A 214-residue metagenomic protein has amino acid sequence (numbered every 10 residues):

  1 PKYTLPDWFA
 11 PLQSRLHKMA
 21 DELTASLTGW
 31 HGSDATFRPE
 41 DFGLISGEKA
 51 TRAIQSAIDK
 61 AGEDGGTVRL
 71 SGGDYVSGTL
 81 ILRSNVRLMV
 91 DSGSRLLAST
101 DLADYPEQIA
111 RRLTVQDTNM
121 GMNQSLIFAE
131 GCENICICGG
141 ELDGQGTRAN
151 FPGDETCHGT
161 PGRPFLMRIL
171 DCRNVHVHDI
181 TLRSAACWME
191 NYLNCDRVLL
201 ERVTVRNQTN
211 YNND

Functional and structural regions predicted by a protein language model:
P1-D214: Extracellular/periplasmic carbohydrate-active domains that bind, remodel, or depolymerize complex polysaccharides
